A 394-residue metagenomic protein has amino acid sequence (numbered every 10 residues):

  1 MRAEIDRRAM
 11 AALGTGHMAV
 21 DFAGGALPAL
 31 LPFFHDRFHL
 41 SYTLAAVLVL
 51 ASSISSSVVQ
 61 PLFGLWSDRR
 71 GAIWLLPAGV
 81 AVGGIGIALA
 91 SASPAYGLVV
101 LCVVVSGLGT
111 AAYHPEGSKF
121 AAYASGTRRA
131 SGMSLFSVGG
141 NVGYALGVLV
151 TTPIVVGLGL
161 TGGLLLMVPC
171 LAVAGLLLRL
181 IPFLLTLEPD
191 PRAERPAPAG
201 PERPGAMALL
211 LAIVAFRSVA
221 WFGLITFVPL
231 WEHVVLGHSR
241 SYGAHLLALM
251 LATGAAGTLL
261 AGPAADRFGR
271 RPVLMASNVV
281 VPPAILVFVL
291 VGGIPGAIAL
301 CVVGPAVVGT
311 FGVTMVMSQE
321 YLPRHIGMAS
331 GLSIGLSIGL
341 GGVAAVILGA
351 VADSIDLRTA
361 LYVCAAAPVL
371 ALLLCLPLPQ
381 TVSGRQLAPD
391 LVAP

Functional and structural regions predicted by a protein language model:
G25, S53-P61, Y144-A145, L251-L259 (+1 more regions): Residue-level signature of mid-helix packing/kink "hotspots" within the transmembrane helices of 12-pass Major
L27-P28, G205-A255: Extracytoplasmic gate region of multi-pass secondary transporters
H39, G71, A92-G97, G126 (+3 more regions): Helix-breaking motifs and short loop linkers at transmembrane-helix boundaries and internal kinks in secondary membrane
V58-Y96, A265: Conserved MFS/SLC helix-loop-helix module at the cytosolic interface between two early adjacent transmembrane helices
W74-A88, P272-V287: Structural signature of the two symmetry-related core transmembrane helices
C102-G139: Cytoplasmic helix-loop-helix junction between adjacent transmembrane helices in 12-TM secondary transporters
F136-F183: Helix-loop-helix hairpin linking two adjacent transmembrane segments in secondary transporters
P323-S354: A late C-terminal transmembrane helix in Major Facilitator Superfamily
